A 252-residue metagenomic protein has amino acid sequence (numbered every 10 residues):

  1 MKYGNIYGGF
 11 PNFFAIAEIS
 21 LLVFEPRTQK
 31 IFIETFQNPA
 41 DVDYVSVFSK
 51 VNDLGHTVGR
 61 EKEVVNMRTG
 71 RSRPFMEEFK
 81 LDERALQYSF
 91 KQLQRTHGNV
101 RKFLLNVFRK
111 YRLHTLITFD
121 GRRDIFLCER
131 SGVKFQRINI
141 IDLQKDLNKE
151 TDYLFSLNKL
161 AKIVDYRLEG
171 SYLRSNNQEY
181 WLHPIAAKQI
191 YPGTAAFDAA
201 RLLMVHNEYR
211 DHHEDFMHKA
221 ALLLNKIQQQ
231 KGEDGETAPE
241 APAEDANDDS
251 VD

Functional and structural regions predicted by a protein language model:
M1, Y7, D124, D142 (+1 more regions): Acidic active-site catalytic centers that drive phospho-/nucleotidyl reactions and related ester hydrolyses
M1-E34: Entry/capping segment at the start of metal-dependent catalytic domains with acidic active-site entry clusters
E18-L22, V47, E61: Conserved beta-strand and immediately adjacent loop positions that scaffold enzyme active sites
I33-N52: Short, solvent-exposed aromatic-acidic interface loops
N52, V58, T69-L81, D146-A199: Active-site-proximal helix-loop-helix substrate-binding element of RNase H-like nuclease domains
G55-L154: Conserved DEDDh/DEDDy metal-dependent 3′-5′ exonuclease domain
T118-G121, L127, D165-G235: Acidic, Mg2+-coordinating catalytic module of metal-dependent nucleases/exonucleases that use a two-metal-ion mechanism
A238-D252: Long, low-complexity, intrinsically disordered segments
